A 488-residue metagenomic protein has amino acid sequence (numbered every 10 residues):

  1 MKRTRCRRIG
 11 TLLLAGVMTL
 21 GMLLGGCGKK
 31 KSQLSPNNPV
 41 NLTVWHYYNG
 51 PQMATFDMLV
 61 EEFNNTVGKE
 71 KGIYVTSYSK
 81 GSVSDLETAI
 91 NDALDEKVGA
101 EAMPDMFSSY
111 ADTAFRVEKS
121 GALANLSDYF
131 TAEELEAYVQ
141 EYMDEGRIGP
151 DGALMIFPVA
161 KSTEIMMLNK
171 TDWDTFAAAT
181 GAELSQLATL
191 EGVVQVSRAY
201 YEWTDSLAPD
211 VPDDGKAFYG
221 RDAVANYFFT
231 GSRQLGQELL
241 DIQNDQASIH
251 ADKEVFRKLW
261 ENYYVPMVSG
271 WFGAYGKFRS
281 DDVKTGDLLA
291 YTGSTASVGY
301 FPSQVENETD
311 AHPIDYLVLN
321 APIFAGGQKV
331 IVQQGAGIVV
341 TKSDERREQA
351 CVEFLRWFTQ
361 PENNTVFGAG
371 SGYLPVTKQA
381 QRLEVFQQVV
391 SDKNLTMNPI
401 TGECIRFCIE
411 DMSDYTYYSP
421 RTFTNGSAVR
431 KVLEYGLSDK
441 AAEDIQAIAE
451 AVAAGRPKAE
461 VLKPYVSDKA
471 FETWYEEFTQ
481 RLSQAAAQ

Functional and structural regions predicted by a protein language model:
G50-Y74, F115: Short, polar/charged alpha-helical segment
G68-E141, F176, L289-A290, E308-D310: Extracytoplasmic "Venus flytrap"/periplasmic binding protein-like
S109-I165, P209-V211, A311-P322: Hinge/lid segment of periplasmic solute-binding proteins
S127-Y138, A182-Q186, P212, F218 (+3 more regions): Short, solvent-exposed loop/beta-turn-alpha elements that line the ligand-binding surface or hinge of extracytoplasmic
G149-V159, E164, E191-S248, L288: Extracytoplasmic/periplasmic solute-binding protein
V194-Y201, S232, I242-G276, Y316-L317 (+2 more regions): Glycine-centered hinge/linker elements that transmit conformational signals in sensory and ligand-binding systems
E306-Q381: Extracytoplasmic/periplasmic substrate-recognition and gating elements
P399, C404-Q488: Conserved C-terminal helix/tail region of periplasmic/extracytoplasmic solute-binding proteins
